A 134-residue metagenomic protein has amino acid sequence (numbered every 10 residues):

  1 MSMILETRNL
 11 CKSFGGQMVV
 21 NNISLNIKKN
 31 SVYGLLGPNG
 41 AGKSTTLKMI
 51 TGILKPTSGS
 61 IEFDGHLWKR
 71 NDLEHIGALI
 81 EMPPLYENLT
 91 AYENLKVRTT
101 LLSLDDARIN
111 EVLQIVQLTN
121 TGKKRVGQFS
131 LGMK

Functional and structural regions predicted by a protein language model:
Q17-M18, R70, K123: Short coil-to-beta microelement around the adenine-binding A-loop and adjacent beta1/P-loop entry of ABC ATPase
P38-G42: Walker A (P-loop) phosphate-binding loop of ABC-type ATPase nucleotide-binding domains
T51: Helix-to-loop junction immediately C-terminal to a conserved catalytic motif
T57-S60, I109: Conserved coupling/switch loops of ABC nucleotide-binding domains, chiefly the family-specific signature
G59-E74: Conserved ABC transporter NBD signature motif
K96, T100, D106-T121: Conserved ABC ATPase "signature" region
